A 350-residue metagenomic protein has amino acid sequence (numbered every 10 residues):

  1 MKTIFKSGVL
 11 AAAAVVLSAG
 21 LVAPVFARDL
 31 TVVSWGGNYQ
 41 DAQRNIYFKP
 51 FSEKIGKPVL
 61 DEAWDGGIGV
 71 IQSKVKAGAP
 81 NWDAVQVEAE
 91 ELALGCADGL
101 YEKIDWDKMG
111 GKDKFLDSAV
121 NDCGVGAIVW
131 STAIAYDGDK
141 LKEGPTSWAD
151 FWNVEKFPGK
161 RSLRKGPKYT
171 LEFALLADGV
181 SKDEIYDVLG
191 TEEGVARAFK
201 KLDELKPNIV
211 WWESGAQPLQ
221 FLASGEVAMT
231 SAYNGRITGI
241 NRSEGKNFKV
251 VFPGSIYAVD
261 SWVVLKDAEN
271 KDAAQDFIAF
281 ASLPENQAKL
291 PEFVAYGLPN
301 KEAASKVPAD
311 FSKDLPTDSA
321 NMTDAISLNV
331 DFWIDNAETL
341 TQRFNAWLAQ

Functional and structural regions predicted by a protein language model:
L21-A27: Sec/Tat signal peptide C-region and signal peptidase I cleavage site
R28-G95: Early extracytoplasmic/lumenal segment of secretory-pathway proteins
G37-A42, N81-W82, V87-A223: Extracytoplasmic ligand-binding site segments that recognize negatively charged/polar headgroups
L92-L94, M229-N247: A ligand-binding cleft/hinge motif common to bilobed small-molecule-binding domains
K114, W130-T132, V195-E204, R242-A268 (+1 more regions): Periplasmic-binding protein-like
A133-K140, L175-A177, V259-K271, K289-F293: A bilobed periplasmic-binding-protein/Venus flytrap-type ligand-binding module shared by bacterial periplasmic
L265-A325: Mature extracytoplasmic/periplasmic domains
M322-Q350: Conserved C-terminal helix/tail region of periplasmic/extracytoplasmic solute-binding proteins
